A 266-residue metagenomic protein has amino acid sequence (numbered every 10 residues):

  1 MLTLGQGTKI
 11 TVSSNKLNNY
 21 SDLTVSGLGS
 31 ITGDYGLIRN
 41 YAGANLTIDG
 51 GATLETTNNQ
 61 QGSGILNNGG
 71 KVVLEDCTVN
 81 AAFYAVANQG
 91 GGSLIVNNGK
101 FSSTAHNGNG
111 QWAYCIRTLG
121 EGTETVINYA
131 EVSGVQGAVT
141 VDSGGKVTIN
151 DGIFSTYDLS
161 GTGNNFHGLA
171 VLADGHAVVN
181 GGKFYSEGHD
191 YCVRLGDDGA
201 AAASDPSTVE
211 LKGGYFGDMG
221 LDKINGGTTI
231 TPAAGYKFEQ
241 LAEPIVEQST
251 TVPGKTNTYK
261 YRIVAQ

Functional and structural regions predicted by a protein language model:
M1-L2, G64, C115-R117, E124-V126 (+4 more regions): Extended, compositionally biased low-complexity polar/Lys-Gly-rich tracts and adjacent boundary/linker regions are
L2-Q6, V12, L23-G27, N45-G50 (+8 more regions): All-beta strand scaffolds that present successive hydrophobic residues in beta-strands
L4-Q6, N19, V25, S30 (+10 more regions): Generic detector of low-complexity/intrinsically disordered segments and short hydrophobic N-terminal stretches
G5, C115, G120, P253-K255: Low-complexity intrinsically disordered segments
T8, S30, T53, T78 (+5 more regions): Secondary-structure transition/turn motif
T11, T24, K71-V72, T78 (+9 more regions): Detector for intrinsically disordered, low-structure N-terminal pre-sequences
T11-N18, T32-A42, T57-N68, N80-G90 (+5 more regions): Extracellular beta-strand/beta-solenoid scaffold signature
D151-G152, N180-H189, R194-Q266: Extracellular/surface-exposed low-complexity segments
